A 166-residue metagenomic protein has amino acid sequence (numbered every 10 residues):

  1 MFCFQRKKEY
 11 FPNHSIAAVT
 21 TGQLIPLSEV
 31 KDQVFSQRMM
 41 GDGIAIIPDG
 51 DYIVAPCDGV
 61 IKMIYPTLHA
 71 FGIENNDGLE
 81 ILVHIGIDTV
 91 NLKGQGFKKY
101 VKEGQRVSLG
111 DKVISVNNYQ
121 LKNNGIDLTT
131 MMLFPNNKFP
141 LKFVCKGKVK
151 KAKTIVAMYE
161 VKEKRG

Functional and structural regions predicted by a protein language model:
M1-G166: Contiguous, well-folded functional domains in the mature portion of proteins
